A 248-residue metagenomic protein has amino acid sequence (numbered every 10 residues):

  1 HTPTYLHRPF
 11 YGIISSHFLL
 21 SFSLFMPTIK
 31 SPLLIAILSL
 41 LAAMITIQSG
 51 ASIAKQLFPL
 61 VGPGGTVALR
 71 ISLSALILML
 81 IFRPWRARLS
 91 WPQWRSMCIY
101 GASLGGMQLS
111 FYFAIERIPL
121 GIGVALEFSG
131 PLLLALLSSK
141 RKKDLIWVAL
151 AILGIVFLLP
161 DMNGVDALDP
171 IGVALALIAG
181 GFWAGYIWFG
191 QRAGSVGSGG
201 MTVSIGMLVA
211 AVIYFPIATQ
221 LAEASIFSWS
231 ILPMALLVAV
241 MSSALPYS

Functional and structural regions predicted by a protein language model:
F10-L34: Short, Lys/Arg-rich, polar N-terminal cytosolic tail immediately upstream of the first transmembrane signal-anchor
L41-S49, I53, I81, C98-F113 (+3 more regions): Hydrophobic alpha-helical transmembrane segments of multi-pass membrane transport proteins, especially secondary
M44-S74, G185-V209: Juxtamembrane helix-loop-helix junctions in multi-pass membrane proteins
G65-A68, S72-A75, Q108, Y112-K143 (+1 more regions): Specific alpha-helical transmembrane segments that line the substrate/conduction pathway and gating interfaces
S74-P92, I152-A167, V209-I231: Membrane-interface helix-cap regions at the ends of transmembrane helices in multi-pass membrane proteins
L78, L134-A135, V165-A222: Transmembrane alpha-helical segments that form core, pore/gating elements of small-molecule transporters/exporters
L78-R88, G130-R141, I187-S195, P246-S248: C-terminal ends of transmembrane helices
I99, S129, K143-M162, A179 (+1 more regions): Hydrophobic transmembrane alpha-helices of multi-pass small-molecule transport proteins
